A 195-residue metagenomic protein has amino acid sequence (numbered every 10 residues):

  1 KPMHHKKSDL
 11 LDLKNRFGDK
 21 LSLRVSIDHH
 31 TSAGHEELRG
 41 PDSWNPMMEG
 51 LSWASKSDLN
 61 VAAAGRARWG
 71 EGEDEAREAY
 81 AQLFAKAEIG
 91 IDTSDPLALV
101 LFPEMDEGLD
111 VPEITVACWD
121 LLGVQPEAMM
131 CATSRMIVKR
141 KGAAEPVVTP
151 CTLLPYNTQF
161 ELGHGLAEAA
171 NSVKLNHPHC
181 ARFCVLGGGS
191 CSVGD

Functional and structural regions predicted by a protein language model:
K1-N15, L23, I27-E49, R68-E75: Canonical radical SAM enzyme core domain
D12-G18, A54-D58: Short, conserved loop/helix-junction motifs that constitute active-site signature segments in enzyme catalytic cores
L21-V25, V61-A63, L97-L101: Hydrophobic faces of well-ordered beta-strands that scaffold small-molecule active sites in alpha/beta enzyme cores
I27, G65-A67, L101-P103, R140: Short, structured patches in soluble enzyme cores that scaffold and shape functional sites
G50-V61, G90: A structural motif corresponding to the C-terminal end of an alpha-helix and its immediate exit/capping segment
E73-S94, C118: Short, electropositive alpha-helical surface patch
A87-E107: Acidic, glycine-rich loop-and-strand cores that form catalytic or ligand-binding grooves in diverse globular domains
E104-D195: Accessory C-terminal segments flanking Radical SAM cores
